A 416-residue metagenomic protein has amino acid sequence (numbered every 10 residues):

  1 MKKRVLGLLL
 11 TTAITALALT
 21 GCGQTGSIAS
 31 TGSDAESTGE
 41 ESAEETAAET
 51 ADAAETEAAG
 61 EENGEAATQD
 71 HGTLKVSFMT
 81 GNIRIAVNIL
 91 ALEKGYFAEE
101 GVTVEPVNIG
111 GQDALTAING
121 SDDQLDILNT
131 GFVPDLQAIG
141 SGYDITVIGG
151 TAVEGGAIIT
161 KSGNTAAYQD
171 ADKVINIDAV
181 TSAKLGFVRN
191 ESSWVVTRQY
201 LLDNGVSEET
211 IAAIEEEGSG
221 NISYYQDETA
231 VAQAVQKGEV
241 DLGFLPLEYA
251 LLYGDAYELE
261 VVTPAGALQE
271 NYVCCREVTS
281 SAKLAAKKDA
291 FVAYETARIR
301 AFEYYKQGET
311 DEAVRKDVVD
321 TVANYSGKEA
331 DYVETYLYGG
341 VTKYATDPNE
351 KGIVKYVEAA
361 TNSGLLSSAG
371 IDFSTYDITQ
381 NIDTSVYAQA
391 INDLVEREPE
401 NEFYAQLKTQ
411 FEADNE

Functional and structural regions predicted by a protein language model:
K2-G26: Sec-dependent N-terminal signal peptides of Gram-positive bacterial secreted proteins and lipoproteins
L19-E44, A51: Bacterial lipoprotein signal-peptidase II cleavage site
G60-Y225, D241-L247, E260-A265, E270-N271 (+1 more regions): Short, glycine-/small- and polar/acidic-enriched structural segments that line small-molecule recognition paths
A86-L90, K94-G95, T116, L136 (+12 more regions): Solvent-exposed, polar/charged alpha-helical surfaces in well-ordered, non-transmembrane soluble domains, broadly
G95, E100-G101, D122, N129-F132 (+9 more regions): Sec/Tat-exported extracytoplasmic proteins
Y224-N324: Pocket-lining segment of extracytoplasmic ligand-binding domains
K287-D372: Secondary-structure end/capping motifs
E358-E416: Conserved C-terminal helix/tail region of periplasmic/extracytoplasmic solute-binding proteins
